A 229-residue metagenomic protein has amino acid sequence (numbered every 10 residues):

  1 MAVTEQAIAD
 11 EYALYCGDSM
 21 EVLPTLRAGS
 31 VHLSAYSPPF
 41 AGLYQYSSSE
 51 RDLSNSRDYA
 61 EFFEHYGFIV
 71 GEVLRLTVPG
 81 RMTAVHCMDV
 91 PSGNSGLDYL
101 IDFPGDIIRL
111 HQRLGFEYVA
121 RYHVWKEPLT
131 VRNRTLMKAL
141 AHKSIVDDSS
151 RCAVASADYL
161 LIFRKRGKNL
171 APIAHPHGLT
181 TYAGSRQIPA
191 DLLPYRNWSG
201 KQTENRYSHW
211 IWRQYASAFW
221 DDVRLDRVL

Functional and structural regions predicted by a protein language model:
M1-L229: Core catalytic lobe of class I
